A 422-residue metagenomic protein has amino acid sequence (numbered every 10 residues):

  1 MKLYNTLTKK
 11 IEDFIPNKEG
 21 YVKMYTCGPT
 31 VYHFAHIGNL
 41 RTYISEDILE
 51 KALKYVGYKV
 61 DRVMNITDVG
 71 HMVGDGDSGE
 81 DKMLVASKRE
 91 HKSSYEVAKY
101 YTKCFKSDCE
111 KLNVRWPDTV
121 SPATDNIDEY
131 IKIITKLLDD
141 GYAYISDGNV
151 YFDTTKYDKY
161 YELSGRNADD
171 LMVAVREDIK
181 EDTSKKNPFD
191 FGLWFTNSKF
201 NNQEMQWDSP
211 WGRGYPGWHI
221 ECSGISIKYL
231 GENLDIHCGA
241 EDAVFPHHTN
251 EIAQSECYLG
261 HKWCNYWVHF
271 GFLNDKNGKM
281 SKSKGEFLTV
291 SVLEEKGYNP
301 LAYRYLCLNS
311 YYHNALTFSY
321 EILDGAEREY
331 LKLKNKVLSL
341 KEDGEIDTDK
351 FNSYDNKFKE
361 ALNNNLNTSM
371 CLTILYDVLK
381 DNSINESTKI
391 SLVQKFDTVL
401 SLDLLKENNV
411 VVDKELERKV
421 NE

Functional and structural regions predicted by a protein language model:
M1-Y32, D47, S107, I127-K341: Alpha-helical recognition segments enriched in aromatics with Gly/Pro capping that present substrate-recognition
T8, N17-N113: N-terminal, positively charged nucleic-acid-binding surface of large information/translation enzymes
K59-D61, G141-D147, N382: Short, well-structured beta-strand/strand-turn elements
V63-V69, A98-F105, R115-Y130, G148-Y157: Short, glycine/charge-rich beta-strand/loop segments that flank catalytic centers and engage negatively charged groups
V85-S93, T119-T124, G212: The substrate-binding groove and active-site-proximal loops of carbohydrate-active enzymes, especially glycoside
P117-S121, H237-G239, S383: Short catalytic-loop micro-motif centered on adjacent basic/acidic residues
K279-K282, F287-E422: Structural preference for alpha-helix termini/caps and helix-kink/transition segments
